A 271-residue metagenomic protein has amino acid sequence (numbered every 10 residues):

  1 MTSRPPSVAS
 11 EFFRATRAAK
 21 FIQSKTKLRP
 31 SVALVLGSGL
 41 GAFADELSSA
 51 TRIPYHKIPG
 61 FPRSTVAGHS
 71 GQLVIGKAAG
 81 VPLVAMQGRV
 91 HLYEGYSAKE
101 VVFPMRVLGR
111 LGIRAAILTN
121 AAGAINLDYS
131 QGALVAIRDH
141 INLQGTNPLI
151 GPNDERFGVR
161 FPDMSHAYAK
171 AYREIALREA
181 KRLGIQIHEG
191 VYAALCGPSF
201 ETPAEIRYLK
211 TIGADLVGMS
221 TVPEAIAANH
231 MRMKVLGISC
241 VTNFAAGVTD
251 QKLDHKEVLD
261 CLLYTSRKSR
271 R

Functional and structural regions predicted by a protein language model:
T2-M164: Metabolite-binding pocket within alpha/beta catalytic cores that recognizes anionic/polar moieties
F21, K25, A171, I175-I185: Generic non-transmembrane alpha-helical segments
G109-R110, K210, N229: Non-catalytic positions within long, well-ordered alpha-helices that form the structural scaffold/packing of enzyme
R114, D215, K234: Short acidic/polar active-site loop segments enriched in Thr and Asp
R182-D215: Active-site/ligand-binding-proximal alpha/beta "capping" segment
M219-V258: Zn-dependent metallopeptidase/amidohydrolase metal-coordination segment
Y264-R271: Conserved small/polar residues in nucleotide/adenosyl-binding loops
